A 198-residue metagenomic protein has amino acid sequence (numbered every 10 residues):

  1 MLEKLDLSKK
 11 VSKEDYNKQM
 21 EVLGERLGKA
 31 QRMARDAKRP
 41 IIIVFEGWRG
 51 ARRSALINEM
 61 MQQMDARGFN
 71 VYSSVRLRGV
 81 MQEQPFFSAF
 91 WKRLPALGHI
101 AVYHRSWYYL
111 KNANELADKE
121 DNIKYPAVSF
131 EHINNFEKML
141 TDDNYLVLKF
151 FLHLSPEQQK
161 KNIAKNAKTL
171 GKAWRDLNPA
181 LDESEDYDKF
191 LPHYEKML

Functional and structural regions predicted by a protein language model:
M1-L198: Glycine-rich phosphate-binding loop of ATP-dependent small-molecule kinases
